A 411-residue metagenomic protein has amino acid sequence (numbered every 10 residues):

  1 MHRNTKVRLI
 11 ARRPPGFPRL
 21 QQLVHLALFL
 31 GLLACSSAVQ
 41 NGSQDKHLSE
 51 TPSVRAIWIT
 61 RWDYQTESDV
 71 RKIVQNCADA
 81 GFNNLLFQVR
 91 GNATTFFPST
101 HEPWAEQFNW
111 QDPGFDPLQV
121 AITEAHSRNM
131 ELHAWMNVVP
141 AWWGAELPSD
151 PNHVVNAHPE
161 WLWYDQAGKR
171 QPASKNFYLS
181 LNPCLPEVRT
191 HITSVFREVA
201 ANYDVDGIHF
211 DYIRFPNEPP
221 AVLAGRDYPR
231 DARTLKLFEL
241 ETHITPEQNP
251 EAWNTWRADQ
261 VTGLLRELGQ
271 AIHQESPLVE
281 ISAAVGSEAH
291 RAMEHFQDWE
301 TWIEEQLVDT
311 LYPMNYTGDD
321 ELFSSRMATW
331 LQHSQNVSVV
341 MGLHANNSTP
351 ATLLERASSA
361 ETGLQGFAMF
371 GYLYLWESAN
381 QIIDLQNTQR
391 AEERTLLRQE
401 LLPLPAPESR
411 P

Functional and structural regions predicted by a protein language model:
P52-V54, V139-E198, N202: Active-site-adjacent "subsite" loops/lids of carbohydrate-active enzymes
A56-Y64, E102-G114, N176-T190, P250-Q260 (+2 more regions): The substrate-binding groove and active-site-proximal loops of carbohydrate-active enzymes, especially glycoside
Q65-A78, R189-E198, R291-E305, F323 (+1 more regions): Short, acidic/polar
V70-T94, V308: Catalytic domains of carbohydrate-active enzymes, especially glycoside hydrolases
A93-N137, A258-L268, I272: Aromatic-lined substrate-binding rim segments of carbohydrate-active enzymes
P98-N109, P140-P172, Y212-I244: Aromatic- and acidic-residue-enriched segments that line the glycan-binding/catalytic groove of carbohydrate-active
R230-L354: Glycoside hydrolase catalytic-domain groove-lining segments
D309-F323, V340-P411: Substrate-binding cleft of secreted/luminal carbohydrate-active enzymes
